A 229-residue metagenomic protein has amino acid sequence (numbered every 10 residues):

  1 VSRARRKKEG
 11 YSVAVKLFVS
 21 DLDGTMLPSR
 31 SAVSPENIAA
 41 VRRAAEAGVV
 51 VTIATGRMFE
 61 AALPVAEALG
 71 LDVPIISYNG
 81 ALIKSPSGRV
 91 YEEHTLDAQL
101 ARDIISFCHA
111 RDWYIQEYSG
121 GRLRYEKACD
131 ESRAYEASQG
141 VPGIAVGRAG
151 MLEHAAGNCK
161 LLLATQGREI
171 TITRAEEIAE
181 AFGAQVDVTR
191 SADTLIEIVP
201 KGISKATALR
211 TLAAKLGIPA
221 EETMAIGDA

Functional and structural regions predicted by a protein language model:
S2-V13: Short, Lys/Arg-enriched N-terminal segments with co-localized hydrophobic residues within the first ~10-30 amino acids
V15-F18, V73-P74, T223: The start of beta-strands in P-loop NTPase/AAA+ ATPase cores
K16-S29: Asp-based phosphoryl-transfer active-site loop
M26, G48, G217, A229: Conserved functional loop/turn residues at catalytic and ligand-binding sites
M26, K84-S87, L195-E197: A short acidic, helix-capping loop that chelates divalent metal ions and anchors anionic groups
P35-R133: Active-site phosphate-binding/coordination module
G56, M224-A229: Glycine-rich beta-to-alpha transition loops that act as phosphate-gripper elements at the mouths of alpha/beta enzyme
F107, R111-I226: Conserved acidic, metal-coordinating active-site core of Asp-based, Mg2+-dependent phosphoryl-transfer enzymes
